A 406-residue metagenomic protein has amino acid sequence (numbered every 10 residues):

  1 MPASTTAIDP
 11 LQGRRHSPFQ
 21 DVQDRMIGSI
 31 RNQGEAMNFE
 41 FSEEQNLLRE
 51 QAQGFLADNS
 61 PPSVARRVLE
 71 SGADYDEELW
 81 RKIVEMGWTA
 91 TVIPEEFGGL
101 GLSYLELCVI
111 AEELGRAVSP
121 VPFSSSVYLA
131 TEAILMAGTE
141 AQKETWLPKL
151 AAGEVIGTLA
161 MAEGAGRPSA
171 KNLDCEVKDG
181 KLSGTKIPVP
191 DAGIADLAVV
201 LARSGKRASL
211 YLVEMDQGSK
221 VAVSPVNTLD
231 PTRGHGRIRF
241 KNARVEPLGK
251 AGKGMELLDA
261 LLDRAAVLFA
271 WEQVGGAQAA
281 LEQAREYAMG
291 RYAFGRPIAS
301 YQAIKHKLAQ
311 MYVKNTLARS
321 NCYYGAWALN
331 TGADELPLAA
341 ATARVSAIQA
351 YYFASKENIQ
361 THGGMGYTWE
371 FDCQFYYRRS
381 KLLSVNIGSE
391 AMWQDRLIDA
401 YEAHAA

Functional and structural regions predicted by a protein language model:
G28, N32, M37-V118, P122 (+5 more regions): Alpha-helical interface subdomain recognition
G153-E163: A short, Trp-centered hydrophobic/proline-enriched beta-strand micro-motif
A160, S183-V221: A short core secondary-structure module
P168, N172, P188-V189, D216-P247: Flexible, small-/acidic-enriched active-site or ligand-binding loops
T228-M255, L261, E282, I304 (+1 more regions): Internal glycine-rich alpha/beta core junctions
